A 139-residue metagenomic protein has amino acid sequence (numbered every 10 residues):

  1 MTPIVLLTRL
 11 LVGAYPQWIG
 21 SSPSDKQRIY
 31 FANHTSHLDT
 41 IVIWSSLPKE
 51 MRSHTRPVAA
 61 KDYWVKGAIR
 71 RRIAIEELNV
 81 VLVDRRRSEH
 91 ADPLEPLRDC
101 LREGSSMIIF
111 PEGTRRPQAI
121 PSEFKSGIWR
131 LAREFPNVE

Functional and structural regions predicted by a protein language model:
M1-T8: N-terminal nucleotide/polyanion-binding subdomain common to many enzyme families
L10-E139: Soluble catalytic domains of membrane acyltransferases
